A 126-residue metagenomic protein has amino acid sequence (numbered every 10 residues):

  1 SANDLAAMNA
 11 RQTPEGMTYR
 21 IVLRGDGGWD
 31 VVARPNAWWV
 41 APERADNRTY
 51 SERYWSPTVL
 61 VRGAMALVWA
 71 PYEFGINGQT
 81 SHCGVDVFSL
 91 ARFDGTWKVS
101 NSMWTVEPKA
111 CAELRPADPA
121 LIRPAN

Functional and structural regions predicted by a protein language model:
A2-N3, W29: Soluble non-cytosolic domains of exported or imported proteins
N3-R20: Short, well-ordered alpha-helical segments enriched in acidic and aromatic residues
A10, S56-T58, N101: Extracellular/lumenal ectodomain signal focusing on beta-strand-rich modules and carbohydrate-recognition contexts
Q12, Y72-F74, M103-T105: Short beta-strand segments enriched in hydrophobic/aromatic residues within well-folded beta-rich domains
M17-V22, W29-S81, P124: Surface-exposed, charged secondary-structure patches
L67, C83-E113: Short beta-strand edge/turn micro-motifs at domain boundaries
A117-N126: Compositionally biased, proline/threonine/alanine/serine-rich low-complexity intrinsically disordered stretches
